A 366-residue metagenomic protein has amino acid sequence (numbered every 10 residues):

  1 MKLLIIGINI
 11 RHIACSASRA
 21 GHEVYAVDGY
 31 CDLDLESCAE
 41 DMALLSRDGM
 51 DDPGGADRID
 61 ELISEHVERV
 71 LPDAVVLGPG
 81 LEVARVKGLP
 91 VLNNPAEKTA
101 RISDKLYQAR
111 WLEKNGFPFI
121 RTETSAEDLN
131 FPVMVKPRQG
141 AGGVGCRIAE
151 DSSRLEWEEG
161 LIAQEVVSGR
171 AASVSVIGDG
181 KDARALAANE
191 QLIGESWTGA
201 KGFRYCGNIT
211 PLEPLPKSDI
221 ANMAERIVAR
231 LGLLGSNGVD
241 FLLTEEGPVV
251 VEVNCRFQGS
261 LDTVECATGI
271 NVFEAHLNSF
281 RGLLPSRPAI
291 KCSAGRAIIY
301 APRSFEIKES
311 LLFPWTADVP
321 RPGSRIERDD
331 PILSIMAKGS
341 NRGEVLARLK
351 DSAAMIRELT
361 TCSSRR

Functional and structural regions predicted by a protein language model:
M1-S103, Y107, K114, S340-R365: ATP-binding N-terminal substructure of ATP-dependent carboxylate-amine bond-forming enzymes
L4, A275-R366: Peripheral (often C-terminal) accessory segments that flank ATP-dependent C-N-forming ligase machineries
V24-Y25, V91, F119-I120, V133 (+2 more regions): Hydrophobic anchor at the start of a short beta-strand that flanks the dinucleotide cofactor-binding loop
L92-S153: A conserved helix-loop-beta module that forms one wall/lid of the active-site cleft in ATP-utilizing catalytic domains
L112, L129-I148, E159-S175, L186-E190 (+2 more regions): ATP-grasp fold ATP-binding core
S168-G232, N254-F280, P288-A289: ATP-dependent carboxylate/phosphate-activation module, predominantly the ATP-grasp catalytic core and closely related
G178-A183, L243-G247, R281, A301-P302 (+1 more regions): Short acidic-glycine loop/turn motifs at beta-strand connectors
L234-E245, P288, R366: A short glycine-rich, hydrophobically flanked beta-strand micro-motif that places a catalytic Asp/Glu for divalent metal
